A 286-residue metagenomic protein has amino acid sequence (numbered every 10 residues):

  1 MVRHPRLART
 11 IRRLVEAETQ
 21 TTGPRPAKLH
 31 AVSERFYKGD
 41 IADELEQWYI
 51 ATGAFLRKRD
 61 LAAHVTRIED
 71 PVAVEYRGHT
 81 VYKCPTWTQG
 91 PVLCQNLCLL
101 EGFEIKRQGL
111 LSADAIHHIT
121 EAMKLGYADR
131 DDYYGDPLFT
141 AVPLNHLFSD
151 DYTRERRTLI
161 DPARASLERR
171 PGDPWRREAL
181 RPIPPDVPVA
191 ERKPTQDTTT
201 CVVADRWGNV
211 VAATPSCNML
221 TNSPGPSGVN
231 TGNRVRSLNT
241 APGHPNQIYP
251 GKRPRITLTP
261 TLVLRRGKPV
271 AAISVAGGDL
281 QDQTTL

Functional and structural regions predicted by a protein language model:
M1, Y82-E104, P250-L286: N-terminal accessory/precursor segments of enzymes
M1-T88, G109, F148, E155-S166 (+1 more regions): Noncatalytic scaffold domains of N-terminal-nucleophile
H4-R6, R25, A42, A54 (+3 more regions): Internal maturation/activation junctions in enzymes
E16, Q47, A51, C98-I105 (+6 more regions): Short, well-ordered loop/turn and helix-capping segments at boundaries between secondary-structure elements and domains
Y37, E44, F55-K58, K106-G109 (+3 more regions): Acidic/polar loop patches that form or flank catalytic/metal-binding clefts of enzymes that bind anionic ligands
T52-R57, T199, A204-A271, D279-Q283: Active-site rim segments in enzyme catalytic domains, especially the processed small/beta chain of N-terminal
H64-V65, E191-Q196, R253-P254: Short loop/turn motifs at secondary-structure junctions and domain boundaries
